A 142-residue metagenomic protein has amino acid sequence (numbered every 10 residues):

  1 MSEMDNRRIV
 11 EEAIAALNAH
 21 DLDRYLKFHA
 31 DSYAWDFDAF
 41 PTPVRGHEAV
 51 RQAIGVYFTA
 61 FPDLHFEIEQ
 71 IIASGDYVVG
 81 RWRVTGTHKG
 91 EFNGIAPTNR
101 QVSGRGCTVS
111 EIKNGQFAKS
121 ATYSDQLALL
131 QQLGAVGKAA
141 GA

Functional and structural regions predicted by a protein language model:
M1-A142: C-terminal and inter-domain tail/linker signature
